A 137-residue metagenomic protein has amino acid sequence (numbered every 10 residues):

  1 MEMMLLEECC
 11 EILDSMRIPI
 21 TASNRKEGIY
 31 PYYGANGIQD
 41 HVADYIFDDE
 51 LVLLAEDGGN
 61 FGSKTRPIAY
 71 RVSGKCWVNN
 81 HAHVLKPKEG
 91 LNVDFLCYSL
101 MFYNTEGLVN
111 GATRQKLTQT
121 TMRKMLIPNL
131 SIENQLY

Functional and structural regions predicted by a protein language model:
M1-N36, K124-Y137: Non-catalytic DNA-recognition/assembly elements of restriction-modification systems
G34-N36, D44-M101, N110-T113, L117-M122: A short beta-sheet element
S99-N104, I132-N134: Long, well-ordered alpha-helical segments
